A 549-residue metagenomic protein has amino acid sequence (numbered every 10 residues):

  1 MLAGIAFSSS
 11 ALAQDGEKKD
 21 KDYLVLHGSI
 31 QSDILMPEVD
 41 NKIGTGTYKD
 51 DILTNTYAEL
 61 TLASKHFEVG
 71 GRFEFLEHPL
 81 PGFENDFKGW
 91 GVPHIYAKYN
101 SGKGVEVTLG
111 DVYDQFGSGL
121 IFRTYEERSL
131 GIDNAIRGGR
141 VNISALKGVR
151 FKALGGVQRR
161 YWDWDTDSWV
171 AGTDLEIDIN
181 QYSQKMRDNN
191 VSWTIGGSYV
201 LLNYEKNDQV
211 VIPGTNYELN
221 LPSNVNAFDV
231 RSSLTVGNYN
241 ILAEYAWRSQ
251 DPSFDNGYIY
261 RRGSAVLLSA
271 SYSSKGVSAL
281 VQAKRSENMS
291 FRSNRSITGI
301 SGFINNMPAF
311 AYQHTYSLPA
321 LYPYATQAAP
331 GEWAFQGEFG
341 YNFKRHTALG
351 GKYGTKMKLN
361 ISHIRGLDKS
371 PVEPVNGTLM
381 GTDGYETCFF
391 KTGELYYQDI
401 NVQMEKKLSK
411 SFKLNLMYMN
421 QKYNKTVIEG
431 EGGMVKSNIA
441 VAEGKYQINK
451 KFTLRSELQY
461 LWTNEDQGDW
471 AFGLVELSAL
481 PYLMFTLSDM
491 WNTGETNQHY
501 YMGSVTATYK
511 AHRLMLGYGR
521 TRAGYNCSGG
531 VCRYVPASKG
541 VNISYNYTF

Functional and structural regions predicted by a protein language model:
M1-V25, F549: Bacterial Sec-dependent N-terminal signal peptides
Q14-L26, L62-H66, Y99-T108, L146-V149 (+7 more regions): Short loop/turn motifs that connect adjacent beta-strands in outer-membrane beta-barrel proteins
K19-G46, S362-I364: Short glycine/proline- and aromatic-enriched beta-strand/turn motifs that initiate or cap beta-hairpins
Q31, M186-N190, L221-F549: Exposed, low-structure sequence patches enriched in small/polar residues
I34-L53, T378, D383-F389: Surface-exposed strand-loop-strand hairpins of Gram-negative outer-membrane beta-barrel proteins
T61-Q158, K185-R187, K275-S296, Q467 (+1 more regions): Outer membrane beta-barrel
L76, L80-F87, Y161-W164, R248-R261: Outer-membrane beta-barrel proteins
I132-L219, S223-F228, S233: Hydrophobic, small-residue-rich alpha-helical packing segments that form membrane-like cores
